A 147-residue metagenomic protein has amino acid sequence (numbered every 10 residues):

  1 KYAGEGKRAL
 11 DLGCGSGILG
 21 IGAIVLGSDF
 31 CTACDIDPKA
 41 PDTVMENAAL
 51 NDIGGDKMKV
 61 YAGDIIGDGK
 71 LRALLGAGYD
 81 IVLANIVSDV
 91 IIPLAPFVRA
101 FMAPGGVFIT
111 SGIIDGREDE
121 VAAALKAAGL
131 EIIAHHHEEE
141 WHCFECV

Functional and structural regions predicted by a protein language model:
K1-I65: Conserved SAM/SAH cofactor-binding pocket of Class I
I36-E145: S-adenosylmethionine
